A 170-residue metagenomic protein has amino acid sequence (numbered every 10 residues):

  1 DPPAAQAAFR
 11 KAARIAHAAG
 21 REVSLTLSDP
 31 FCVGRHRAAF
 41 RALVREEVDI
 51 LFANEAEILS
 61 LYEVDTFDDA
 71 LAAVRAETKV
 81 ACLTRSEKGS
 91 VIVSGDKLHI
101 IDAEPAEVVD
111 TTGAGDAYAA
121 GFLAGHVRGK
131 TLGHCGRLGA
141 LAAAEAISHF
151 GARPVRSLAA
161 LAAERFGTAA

Functional and structural regions predicted by a protein language model:
D1-H99, A160-A162, F166-A170: Ribokinase/PfkB-type carbohydrate-kinase core domain
K79-E87, H99-A169: Conserved post-catalytic alpha-helical subdomain immediately downstream of the catalytic base and nucleotide-binding
